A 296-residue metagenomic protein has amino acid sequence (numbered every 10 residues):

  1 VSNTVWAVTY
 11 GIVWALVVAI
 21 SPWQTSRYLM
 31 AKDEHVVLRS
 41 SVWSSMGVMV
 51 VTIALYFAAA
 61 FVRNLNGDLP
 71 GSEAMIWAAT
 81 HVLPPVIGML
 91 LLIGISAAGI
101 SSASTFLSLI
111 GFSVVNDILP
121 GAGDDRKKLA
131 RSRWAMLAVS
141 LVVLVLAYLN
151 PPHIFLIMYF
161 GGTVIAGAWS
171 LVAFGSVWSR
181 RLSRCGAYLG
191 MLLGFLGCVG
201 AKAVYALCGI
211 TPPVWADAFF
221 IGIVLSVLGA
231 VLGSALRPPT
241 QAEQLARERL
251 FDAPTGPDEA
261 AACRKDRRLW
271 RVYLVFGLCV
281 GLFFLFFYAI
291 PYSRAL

Functional and structural regions predicted by a protein language model:
V1-L296: Membrane-embedded helix-loop-helix hairpins and adjacent transmembrane boundary segments in multi-pass transporters
